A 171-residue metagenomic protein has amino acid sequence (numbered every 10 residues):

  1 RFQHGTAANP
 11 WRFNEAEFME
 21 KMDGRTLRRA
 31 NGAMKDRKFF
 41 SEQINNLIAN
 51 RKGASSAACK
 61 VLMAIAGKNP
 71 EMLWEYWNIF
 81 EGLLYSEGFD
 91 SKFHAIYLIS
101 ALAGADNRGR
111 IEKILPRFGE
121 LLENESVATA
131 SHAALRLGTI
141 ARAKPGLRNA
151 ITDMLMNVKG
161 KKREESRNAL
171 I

Functional and structural regions predicted by a protein language model:
F2-G5, N9-K68: N-terminal alpha-helical scaffold/docking segments in eukaryotic complex subunits
N9-R12, M34-L47, P70-L83, R108-L121 (+1 more regions): Amphipathic alpha-helical scaffolding segments comprising HEAT/armadillo-like alpha-solenoid repeats
N50-K52, E87-F89, E125-S126, K162-E164: Short inter-helical turns and helix N-cap capping residues of alpha-solenoid HEAT/ARM repeat scaffolds
C59, A95-I96, A134-L135, T152 (+1 more regions): Hydrophobic core positions within HEAT/HEAT-like alpha-solenoid repeats
M63, S100-A103, G138-T139: Structural signature of alpha-helical solenoid repeat scaffolds
G67-K68, G104-A105, R142-A143: Alpha-solenoid helical repeat scaffolds
E81-D90, I96-R108, L121: Alpha-helical adaptor scaffolds
